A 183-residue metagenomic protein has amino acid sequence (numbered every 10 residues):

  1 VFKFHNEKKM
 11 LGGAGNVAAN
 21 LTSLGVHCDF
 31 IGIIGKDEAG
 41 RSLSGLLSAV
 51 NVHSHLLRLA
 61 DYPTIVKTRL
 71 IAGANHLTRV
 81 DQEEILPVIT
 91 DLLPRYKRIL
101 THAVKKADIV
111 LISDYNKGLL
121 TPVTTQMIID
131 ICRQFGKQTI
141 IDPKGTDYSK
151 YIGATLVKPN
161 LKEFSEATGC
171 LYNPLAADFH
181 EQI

Functional and structural regions predicted by a protein language model:
V1-E7, H55, A72, R98-I99 (+1 more regions): RNA-binding accessory domains that recognize and position tRNA/RNA substrates
V1-K3, G73-L86, L161-G169: Gly-rich Lys/Arg/Thr-decorated short loops/hinges at beta-loop-alpha junctions or inter-strand turns that position
F2-V66, T90: Substrate-binding N-lobe of the ribokinase-like
T22-S23, L100-D108: Glycine-rich phosphate/diphosphate-binding loops that line cofactor/substrate pockets in enzymes
L56-Y62, R69-V104: Conserved phosphate-binding/catalytic loop of the ribokinase/pfkB sugar-kinase fold
R79, D108-L111, I140, K158: Structural motif
A107-L119: Short acidic, glycine-rich surface-loop motifs adjacent to enzyme active sites
K117-I183: Conserved phosphate/ATP/ADP-binding segment of small-molecule kinases
